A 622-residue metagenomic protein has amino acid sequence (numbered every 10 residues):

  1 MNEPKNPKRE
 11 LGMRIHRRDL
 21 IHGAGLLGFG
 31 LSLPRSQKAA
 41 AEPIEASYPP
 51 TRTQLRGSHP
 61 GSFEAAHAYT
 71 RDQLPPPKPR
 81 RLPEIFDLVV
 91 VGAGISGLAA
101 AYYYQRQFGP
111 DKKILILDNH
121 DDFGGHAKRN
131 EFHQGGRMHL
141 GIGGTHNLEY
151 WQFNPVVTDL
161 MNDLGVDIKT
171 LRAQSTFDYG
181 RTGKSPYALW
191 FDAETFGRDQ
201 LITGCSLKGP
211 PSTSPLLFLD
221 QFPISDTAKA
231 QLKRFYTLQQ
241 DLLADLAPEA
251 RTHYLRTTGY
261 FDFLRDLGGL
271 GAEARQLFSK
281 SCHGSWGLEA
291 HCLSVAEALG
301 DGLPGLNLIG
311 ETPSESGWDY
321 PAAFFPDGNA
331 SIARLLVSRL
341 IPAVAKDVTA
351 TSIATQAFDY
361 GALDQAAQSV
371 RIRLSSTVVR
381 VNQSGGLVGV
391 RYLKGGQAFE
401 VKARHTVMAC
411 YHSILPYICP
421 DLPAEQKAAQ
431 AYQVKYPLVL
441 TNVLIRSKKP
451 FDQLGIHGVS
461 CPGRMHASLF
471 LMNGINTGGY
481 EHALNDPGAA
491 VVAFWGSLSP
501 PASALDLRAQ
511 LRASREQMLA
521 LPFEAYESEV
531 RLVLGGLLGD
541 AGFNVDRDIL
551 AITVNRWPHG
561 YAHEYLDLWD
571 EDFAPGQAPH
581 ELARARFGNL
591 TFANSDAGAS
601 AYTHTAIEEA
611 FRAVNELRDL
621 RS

Functional and structural regions predicted by a protein language model:
M1-I15: N-terminal secretory signal peptides
H16-L31: N-terminal export leaders
E42-P77, E131, L444, P450-S622: Conserved flavin/dinucleotide-binding core of flavoenzymes
R56, E64, L74-R251: N-terminal glycine-rich phosphate/pyrophosphate-binding loop and immediately adjacent elements
V89-A99, D118-H120, V378, H405-H412 (+4 more regions): Conserved beta-strand->loop/alpha-helix structural units within folded catalytic cores of enzymes with alpha/beta
I142-W151, L246-H253, W318-D327, K427-Y432 (+2 more regions): Active-site rim elements
K233-S376, F573: Active-site/ligand-binding neighborhood in enzyme catalytic cores
V370, L374-S503: Mid-domain catalytic core of redox enzymes that form a hydrophobic substrate pocket/lid adjacent to a catalytic redox
